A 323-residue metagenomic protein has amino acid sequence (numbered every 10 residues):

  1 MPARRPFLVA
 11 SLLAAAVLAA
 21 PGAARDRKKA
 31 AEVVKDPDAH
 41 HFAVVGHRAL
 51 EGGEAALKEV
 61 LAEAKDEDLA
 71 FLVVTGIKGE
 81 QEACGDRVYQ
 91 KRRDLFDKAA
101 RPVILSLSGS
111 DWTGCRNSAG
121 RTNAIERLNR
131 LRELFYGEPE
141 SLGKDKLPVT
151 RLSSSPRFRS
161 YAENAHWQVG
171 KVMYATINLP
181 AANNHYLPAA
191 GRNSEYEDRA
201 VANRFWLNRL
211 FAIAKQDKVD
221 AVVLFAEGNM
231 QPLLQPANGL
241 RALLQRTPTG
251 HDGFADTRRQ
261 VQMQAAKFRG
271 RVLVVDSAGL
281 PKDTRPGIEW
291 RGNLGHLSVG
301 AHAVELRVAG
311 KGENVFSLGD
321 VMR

Functional and structural regions predicted by a protein language model:
R4-L13: N-terminal export leaders
L13-P21: Hydrophobic h-region of N-terminal signal peptides that target proteins for export in Gram-negative bacteria
R25-K91, V219: N-terminal active-site segment of His-dependent metallophosphoesterases
D38, G53-V60, T75, G85-R92 (+4 more regions): Stable alpha-helical elements in mature extracytoplasmic
V44-H47, F71-I77, P102-S108, Q216 (+2 more regions): Active-site neighborhood of phospho(di)ester-bond hydrolases with catalytic His/Asp-centered motifs
E51-G52, G79-E82, L107-R116, N183-L187 (+2 more regions): Active-site environment of divalent metal-dependent phosphoester hydrolases
K65-D68, A175, A190-S277: His/acidic metal-ligating clusters that form di-metal
Y89-S194, D198, T284-S317: Extended active-site neighborhood of metal-dependent phosphoesterases/phosphodiesterases
